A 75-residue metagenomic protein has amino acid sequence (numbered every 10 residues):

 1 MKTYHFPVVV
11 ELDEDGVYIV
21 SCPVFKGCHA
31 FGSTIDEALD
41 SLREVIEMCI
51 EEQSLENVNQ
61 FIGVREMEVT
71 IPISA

Functional and structural regions predicted by a protein language model:
M1-F6, D40-A75: Short, charged, surface-exposed hinge/linker loops at domain edges that act as mobile lids or interdomain connectors
M1-H5, V17, H29: A detector of short terminal or domain-flanking linear segments
V10-C22: Short aromatic-glycine-(Arg/Gly/Cys) micro-motifs in beta-strand/loop hairpins
K26-I35: A short, exposed loop/beta-hairpin motif centered on an aromatic-Gly-Thr core
